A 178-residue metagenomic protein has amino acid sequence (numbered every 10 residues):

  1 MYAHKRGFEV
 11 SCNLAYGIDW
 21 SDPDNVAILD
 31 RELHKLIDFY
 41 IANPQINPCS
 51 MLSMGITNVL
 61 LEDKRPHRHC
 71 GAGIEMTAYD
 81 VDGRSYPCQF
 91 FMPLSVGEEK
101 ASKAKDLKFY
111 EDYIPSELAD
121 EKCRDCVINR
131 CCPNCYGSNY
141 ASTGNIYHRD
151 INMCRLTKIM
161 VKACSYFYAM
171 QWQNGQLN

Functional and structural regions predicted by a protein language model:
M1-S85, F90-V96: Radical SAM enzyme [4Fe-4S]-AdoMet core and its adjacent flexible, acidic and glycine-rich loops/tails across
F90-N178: Flexible mid-to-C-terminal extensions adjoining Fe-S/redox cofactors in radical SAM and related proteins
